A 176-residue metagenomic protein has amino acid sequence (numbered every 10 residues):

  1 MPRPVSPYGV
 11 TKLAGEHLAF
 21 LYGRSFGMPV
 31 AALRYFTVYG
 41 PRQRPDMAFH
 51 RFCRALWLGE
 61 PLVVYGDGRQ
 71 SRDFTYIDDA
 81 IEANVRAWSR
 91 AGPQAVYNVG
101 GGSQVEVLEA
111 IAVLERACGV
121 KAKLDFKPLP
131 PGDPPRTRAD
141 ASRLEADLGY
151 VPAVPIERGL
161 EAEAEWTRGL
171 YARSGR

Functional and structural regions predicted by a protein language model:
M1-S6, L21-M28: Active-site "gating" loop of Rossmann-like NAD(P)-dependent oxidoreductase/epimerase domains
P7, T11-A14: Active-site helix of classical SDR
L13, F26-A31, V38-R51, L58-E60 (+6 more regions): Glycine/proline-rich active-site loop of Rossmann-fold NAD(P)-dependent oxidoreductases
A14, L18, Y22, F52 (+1 more regions): Hydrophobic alpha-helix immediately C-terminal to the catalytic Tyr-X-X-X-Lys motif of short-chain
A48, E106-C118, G159-E163: PAPS/PAP-binding and catalytic site of the sulfotransferase fold
I77, V96, P130-R158, A162: Conserved C-terminal active-site "lid" loop/helix of NAD(P)H-dependent oxidoreductases that clamps the redox cofactor
D78-R86, A112, E157-E161: Amphipathic alpha-helical segments that line or abut small-molecule/effector binding pockets and mediate allosteric
I156-R176: Amphipathic terminal alpha-helices
